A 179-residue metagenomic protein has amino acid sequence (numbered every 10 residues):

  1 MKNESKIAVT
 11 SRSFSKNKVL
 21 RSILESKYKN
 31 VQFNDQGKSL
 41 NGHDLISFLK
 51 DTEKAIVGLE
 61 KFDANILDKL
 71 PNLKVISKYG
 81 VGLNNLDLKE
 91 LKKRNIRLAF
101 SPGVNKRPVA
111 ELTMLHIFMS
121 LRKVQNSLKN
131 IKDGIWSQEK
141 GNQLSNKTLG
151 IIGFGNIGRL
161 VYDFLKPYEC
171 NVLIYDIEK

Functional and structural regions predicted by a protein language model:
M1-T52: N-terminal glycine-/charge-rich "phosphate-binding" loop or analogous flexible N-terminal tail
E4, L73, S145-T148: Phosphate-coordination loops involved in phosphoryl transfer and adenosine-cofactor binding
N17-K18, S39-I46, E60-A64, N85 (+1 more regions): Structural motif corresponding to alpha-helix initiation and N-cap regions
I23, L112, H116, L160 (+1 more regions): Rossmann-fold NAD(P)-dependent oxidoreductase module
N34, E53-L128, N142: Phosphate/diphosphate ligand-binding glycine-rich loop within oxidoreductases
D35-L40, V57-G58, K129-S137: Short gly/ser/thr-rich secondary-structure transition/capping motifs
E139-K179: Rossmann-like dinucleotide/phosphate-binding beta-alpha-beta segment
